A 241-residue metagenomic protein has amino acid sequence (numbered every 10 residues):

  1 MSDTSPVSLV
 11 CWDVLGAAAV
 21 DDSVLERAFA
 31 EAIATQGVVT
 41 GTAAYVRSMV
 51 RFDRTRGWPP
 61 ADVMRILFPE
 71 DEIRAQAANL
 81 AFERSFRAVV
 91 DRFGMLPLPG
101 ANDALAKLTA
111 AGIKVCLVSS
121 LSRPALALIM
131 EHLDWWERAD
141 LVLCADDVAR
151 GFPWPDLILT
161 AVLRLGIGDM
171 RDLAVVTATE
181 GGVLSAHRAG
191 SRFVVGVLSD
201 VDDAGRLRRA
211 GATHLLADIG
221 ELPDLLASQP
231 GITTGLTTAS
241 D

Functional and structural regions predicted by a protein language model:
M1-W12, I232-D241: Non-catalytic pre-domain segments flanking phosphatase-related domains
D3-P99: N-terminal helical cap/lid subdomain that shapes the substrate entry/recognition surface in HAD-like hydrolases
P6, A88-L117, R123, A127: Short, acidic loop-to-helix structural element flanking the phosphoryl-transfer center in phosphate-processing enzymes
S48-F52, W135-G151, D172: A short, structured active-site edge motif that brings together acidic residues
N102-T109, V162-L163, V183-R188: Surface-exposed amphipathic alpha-helices with a cationic face
D146, R150, D156-I158, R171 (+1 more regions): Short acidic, glycine/proline-enriched helix-loop-strand junctions
F152-E180: Conserved Lys-Pro-Asp/Glu-containing loop-to-beta segment of HAD-superfamily phosphomonoesterases, centered on
A174-H214: Acidic, Mg2+-coordinating phosphoryl-transfer loop and its flanking beta/alpha structural elements, shared across
